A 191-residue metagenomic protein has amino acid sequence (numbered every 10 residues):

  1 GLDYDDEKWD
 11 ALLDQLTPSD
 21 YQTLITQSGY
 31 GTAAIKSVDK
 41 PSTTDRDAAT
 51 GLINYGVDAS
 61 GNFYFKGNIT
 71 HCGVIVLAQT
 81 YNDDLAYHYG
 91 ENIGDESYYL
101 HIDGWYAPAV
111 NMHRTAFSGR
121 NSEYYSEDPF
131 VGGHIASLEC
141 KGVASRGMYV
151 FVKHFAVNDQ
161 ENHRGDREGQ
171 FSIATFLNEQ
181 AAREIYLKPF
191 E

Functional and structural regions predicted by a protein language model:
G1-E191: Glycoside hydrolase catalytic-domain context in secreted enzymes
